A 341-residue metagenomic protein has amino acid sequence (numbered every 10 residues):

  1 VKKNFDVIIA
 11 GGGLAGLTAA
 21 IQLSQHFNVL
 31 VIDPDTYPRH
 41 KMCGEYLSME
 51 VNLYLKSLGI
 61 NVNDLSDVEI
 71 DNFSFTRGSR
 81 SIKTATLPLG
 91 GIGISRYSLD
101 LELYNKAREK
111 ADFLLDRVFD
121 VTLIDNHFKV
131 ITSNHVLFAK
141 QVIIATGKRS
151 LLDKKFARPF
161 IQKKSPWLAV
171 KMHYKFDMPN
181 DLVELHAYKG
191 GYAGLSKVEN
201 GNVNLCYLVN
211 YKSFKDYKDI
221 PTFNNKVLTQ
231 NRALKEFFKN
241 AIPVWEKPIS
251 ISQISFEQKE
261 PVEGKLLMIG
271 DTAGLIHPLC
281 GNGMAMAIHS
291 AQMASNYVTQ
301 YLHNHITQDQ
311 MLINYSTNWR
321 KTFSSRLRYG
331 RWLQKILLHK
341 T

Functional and structural regions predicted by a protein language model:
K2-G13: Beta1/beta-strand and adjacent pyrophosphate-binding region of the FAD-binding site in flavoprotein oxidoreductases
I8-A10, S24-C43: Glycine-rich FAD pyrophosphate-binding loop
G16: N-terminal Rossmann-fold NAD(P) dinucleotide-binding loop
D35-K56, I70: Conserved N-terminal glycine-rich FAD pyrophosphate-binding loop of Rossmann-like flavoproteins
V51-E102: A conserved beta-strand/loop capping segment in the N-terminal third of enzymes that catalyze redox or closely related
K106-F237: Predominantly flavin-linked oxidoreductase catalytic cores and closely associated redox partners
K215-V298, L302-H303: FAD/FMN-dependent oxidoreductases across multiple families
N296-T341: C-terminal helical "tail/cap" subdomain of flavin- and related membrane-associated enzymes
